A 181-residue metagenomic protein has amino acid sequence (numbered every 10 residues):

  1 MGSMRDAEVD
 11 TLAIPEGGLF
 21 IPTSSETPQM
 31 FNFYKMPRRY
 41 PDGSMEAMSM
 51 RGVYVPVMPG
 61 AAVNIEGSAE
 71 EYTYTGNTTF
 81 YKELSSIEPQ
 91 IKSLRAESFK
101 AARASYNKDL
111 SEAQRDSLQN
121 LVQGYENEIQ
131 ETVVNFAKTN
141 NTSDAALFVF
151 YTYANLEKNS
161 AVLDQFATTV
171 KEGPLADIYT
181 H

Functional and structural regions predicted by a protein language model:
M1-G124: A non-transmembrane, solvent-exposed segment enriched in polar/low-complexity residues
S85-E88, Q130, D164, T180: Generic alpha-helical structural signal
A96-F99, T139-T152: Amphipathic alpha-helical repeat scaffolds of TPR domains
L121-Q130, L156-V162: Helix-turn-helix repeat elements of alpha-solenoid scaffolds
V133: Catalytic phosphate/metal-binding cores of nucleic-acid and nucleotide-processing enzymes, i.e., regions that mediate
N159-H181: N-proximal helix/coil linker or "cap" segments that precede and/or mark the start of modular domains
